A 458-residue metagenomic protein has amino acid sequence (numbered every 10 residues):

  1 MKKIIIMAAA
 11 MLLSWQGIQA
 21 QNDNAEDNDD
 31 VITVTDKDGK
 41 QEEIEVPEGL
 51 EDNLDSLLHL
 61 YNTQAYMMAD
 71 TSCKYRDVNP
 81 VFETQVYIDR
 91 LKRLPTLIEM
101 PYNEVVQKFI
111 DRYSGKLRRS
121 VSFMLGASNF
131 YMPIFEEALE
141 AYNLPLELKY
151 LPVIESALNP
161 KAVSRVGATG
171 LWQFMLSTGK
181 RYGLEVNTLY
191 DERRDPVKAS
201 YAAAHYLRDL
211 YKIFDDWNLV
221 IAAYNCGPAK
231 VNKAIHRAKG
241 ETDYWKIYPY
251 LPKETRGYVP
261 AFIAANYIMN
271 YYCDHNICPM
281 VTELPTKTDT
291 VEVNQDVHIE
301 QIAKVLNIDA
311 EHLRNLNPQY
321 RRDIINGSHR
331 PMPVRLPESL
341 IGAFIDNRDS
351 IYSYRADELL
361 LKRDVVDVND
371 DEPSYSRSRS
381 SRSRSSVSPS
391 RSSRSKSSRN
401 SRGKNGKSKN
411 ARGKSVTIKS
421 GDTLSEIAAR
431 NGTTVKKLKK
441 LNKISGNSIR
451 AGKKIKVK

Functional and structural regions predicted by a protein language model:
I4-L13: Sec-dependent N-terminal signal peptides
Q16-Y142: An acidic, Gly/Ser/Thr/Pro-rich helix-cap/linker signature
F109-F123, A157-R165, Q173-D215, I235-P249 (+1 more regions): Substrate-binding clefts and substrate-entry loops adjacent to catalytic sites of polymer-processing enzymes acting on
L117, V121-M132, A141-L144, S164-W172 (+9 more regions): Solvent-exposed, acidic/flexible segments
L144-K161, V220-G227, L313-N317, L441-N442 (+1 more regions): Short, functionally critical alpha-helical segments immediately adjacent to catalytic or ligand/cofactor-binding
M280-A310, R391-K436, K440, S445-V457: Primarily a LysM-type cell-wall glycan-binding module
N317-S353, K414-S420, T433-K458: Extracellular LysM carbohydrate-binding repeats and other cell-envelope/extracellular binding modules
